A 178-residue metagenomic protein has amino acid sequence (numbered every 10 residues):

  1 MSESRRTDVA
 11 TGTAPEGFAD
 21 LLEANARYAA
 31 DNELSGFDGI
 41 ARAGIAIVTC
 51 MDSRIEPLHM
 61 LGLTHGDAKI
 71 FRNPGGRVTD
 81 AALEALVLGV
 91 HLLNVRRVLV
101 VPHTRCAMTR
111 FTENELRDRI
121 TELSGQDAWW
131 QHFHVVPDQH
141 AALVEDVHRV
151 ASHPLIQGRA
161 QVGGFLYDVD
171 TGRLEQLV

Functional and structural regions predicted by a protein language model:
S2-A41, G76-A81, L88-L93, M108-V178: Divalent-metal-activated hydrolytic enzyme cores
N25, I47, F71, V100 (+1 more regions): Divalent metal-coordination and catalytic microenvironments
R27-D31, G36-L63: N-terminal short beta-loop-beta anion/metal-coordinating cradle
V48-C50, V101, F165: Short hydrophobic segments within beta-strands
M51-R54, T104-M108: Gly/Ser/Thr-rich loops at beta-strand to alpha-helix junctions that form or flank small-molecule/cofactor-binding
G62-I70: Short helix-loop-beta junction
N94-H103: Ordered, amphipathic secondary-structure segments that act as subunit-interaction surfaces in large macromolecular
